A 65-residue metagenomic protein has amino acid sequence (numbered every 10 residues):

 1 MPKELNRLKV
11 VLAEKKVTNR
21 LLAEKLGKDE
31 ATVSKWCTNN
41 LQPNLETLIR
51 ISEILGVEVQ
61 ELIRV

Functional and structural regions predicted by a protein language model:
M1-T18: A short, Lys/Arg-rich alpha-helix, primarily the initiator
L21, T32, E61: Residues in the helix-turn-helix
L22-A23, I51: Short alpha-helical "recognition helix" segments of helix-turn-helix
K25, W36, V65: Residues in the recognition helix of alpha-helical DNA-binding motifs
K28-P43: Recognition helix of helix-turn-helix/homeodomain-like DNA-binding domains that insert into the DNA major groove
E46-E61: DNA major-groove recognition helix of helix-turn-helix/homeodomain DNA-binding modules
